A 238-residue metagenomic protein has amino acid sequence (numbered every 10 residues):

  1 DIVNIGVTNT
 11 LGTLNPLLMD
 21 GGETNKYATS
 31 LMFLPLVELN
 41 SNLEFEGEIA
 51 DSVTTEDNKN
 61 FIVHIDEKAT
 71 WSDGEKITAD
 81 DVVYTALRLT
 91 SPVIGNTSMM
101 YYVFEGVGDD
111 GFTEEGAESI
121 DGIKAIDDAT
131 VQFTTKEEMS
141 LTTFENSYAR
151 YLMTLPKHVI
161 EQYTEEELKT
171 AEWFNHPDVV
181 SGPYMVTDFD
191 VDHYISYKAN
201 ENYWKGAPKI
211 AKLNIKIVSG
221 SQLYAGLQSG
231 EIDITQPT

Functional and structural regions predicted by a protein language model:
D1-N9, N60-H64, V82-T85, V131-Q132 (+3 more regions): Short, well-ordered beta-strand elements
G6-D57, L87, V179: N-terminal lobe/hinge region of extracytoplasmic solute-binding protein
L11-M19, L43-E46, L141-F144, H193-S196 (+2 more regions): Short, solvent-exposed loop/turn elements at domain surfaces
D51-S98: Aromatic- and charge-enriched surface segment that lines or borders ligand/interaction sites
T54, M99-Q162: Surface-exposed binding/hinge segments that line and control ligand-binding clefts or catalytic entry sites
G74-K76, D81, S221-I232: Short helices/loops that flank or line small-molecule/ion binding pockets
S147-P208, K212, Q222: Gly/Pro-rich hinge or "lid" segments in bacterial periplasmic/extracellular proteins
D233-T238: Paired acidic/hydrophobic, glycine-rich loop segments that form the ligand-binding mouth/hinge of periplasmic-binding
